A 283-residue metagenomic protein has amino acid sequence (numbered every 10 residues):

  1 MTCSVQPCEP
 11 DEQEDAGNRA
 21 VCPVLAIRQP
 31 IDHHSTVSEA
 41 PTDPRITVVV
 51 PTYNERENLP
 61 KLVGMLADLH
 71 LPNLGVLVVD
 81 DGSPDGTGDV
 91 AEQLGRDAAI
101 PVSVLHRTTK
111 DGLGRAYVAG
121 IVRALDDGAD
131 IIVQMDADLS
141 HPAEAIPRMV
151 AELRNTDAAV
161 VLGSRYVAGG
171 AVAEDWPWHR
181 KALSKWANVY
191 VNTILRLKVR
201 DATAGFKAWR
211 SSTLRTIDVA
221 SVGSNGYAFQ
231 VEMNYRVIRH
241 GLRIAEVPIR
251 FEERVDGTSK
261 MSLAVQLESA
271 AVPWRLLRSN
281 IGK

Functional and structural regions predicted by a protein language model:
C3, C8, N18-D43, V189 (+2 more regions): Hydrophobic helical membrane-anchoring modules
R45-T47, G75, E232: Cell-envelope/extracellular polymer assembly enzymes that use nucleotide-activated donors
E57-K61, D85-L94: Acidic helix N-cap motif at the loop->helix transition within catalytic regions of sugar-transfer enzymes
G64-N73: Short, acidic, metal-binding catalytic loop of nucleotide-sugar glycosyltransferases
N73-S83, L105: Short beta-strand/loop segment that forms part of the nucleotide-sugar
D80-D89, L139: A conserved acidic beta->alpha catalytic loop
R107-D126, A143-Y227, R254-E268: Acceptor/aglycone-binding surface of glycosyltransferases and processive sugar-polymer synthases
A129-S140: Short beta-strand-to-loop acidic/aromatic patch adjacent to the donor-nucleotide binding site
